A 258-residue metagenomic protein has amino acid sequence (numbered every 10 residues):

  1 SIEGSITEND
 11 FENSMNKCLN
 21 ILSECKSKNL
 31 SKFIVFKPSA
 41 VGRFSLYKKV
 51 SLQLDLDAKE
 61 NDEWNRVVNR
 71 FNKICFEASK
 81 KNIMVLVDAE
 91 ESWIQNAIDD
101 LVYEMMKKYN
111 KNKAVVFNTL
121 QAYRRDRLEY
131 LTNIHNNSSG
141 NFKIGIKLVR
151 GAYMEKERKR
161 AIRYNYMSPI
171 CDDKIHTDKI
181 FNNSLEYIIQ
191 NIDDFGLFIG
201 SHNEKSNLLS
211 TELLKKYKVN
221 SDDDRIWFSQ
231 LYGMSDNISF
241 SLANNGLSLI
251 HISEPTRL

Functional and structural regions predicted by a protein language model:
S1-S253, R257-L258: Positively charged, amphipathic and often flexible ligand-engagement surfaces
